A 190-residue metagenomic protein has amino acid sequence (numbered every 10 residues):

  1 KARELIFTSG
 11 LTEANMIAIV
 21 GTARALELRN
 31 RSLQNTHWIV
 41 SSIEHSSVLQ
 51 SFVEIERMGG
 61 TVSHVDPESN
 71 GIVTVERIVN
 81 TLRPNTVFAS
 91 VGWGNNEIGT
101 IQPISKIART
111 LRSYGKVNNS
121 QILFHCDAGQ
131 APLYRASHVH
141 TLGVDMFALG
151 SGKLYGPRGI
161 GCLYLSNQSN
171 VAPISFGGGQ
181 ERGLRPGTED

Functional and structural regions predicted by a protein language model:
K1-D190: Pyridoxal 5′-phosphate
